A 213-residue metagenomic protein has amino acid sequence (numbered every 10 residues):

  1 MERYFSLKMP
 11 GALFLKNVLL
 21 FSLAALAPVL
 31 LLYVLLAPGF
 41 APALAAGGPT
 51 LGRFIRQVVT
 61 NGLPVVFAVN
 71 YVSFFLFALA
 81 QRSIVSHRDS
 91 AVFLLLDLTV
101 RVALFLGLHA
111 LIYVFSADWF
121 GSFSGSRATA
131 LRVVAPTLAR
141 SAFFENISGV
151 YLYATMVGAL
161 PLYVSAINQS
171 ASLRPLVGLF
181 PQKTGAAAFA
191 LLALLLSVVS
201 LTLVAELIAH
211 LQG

Functional and structural regions predicted by a protein language model:
M1-G11, L44-G47, S73-L98, L162-A186: Cytoplasmic membrane-interface regions of multi-pass membrane proteins
K16-A25, S90-I112, P181-S197: Transmembrane alpha-helical segments of multi-pass membrane proteins
A24-P42, T202: Alpha-helical transmembrane segments of multi-pass membrane proteins
A27-L32, F67-F77, L104-I112, T155-A159: Hydrophobic alpha-helical transmembrane segments of multi-pass integral membrane proteins
P38-G48, G125-A128, R132: Extended intrinsically disordered, low-complexity coil regions enriched in Ser, Thr, Gly, Ala and often Pro
A46-V66, L131-A154, F180-A186: Membrane-interface segments at the starts/ends of alpha-helical transmembrane spans
F105-L162: Membrane-proximal helix-loop-helix units in multi-pass membrane proteins
V198-G213: Juxtamembrane boundary at the C-terminal end of a transmembrane helix
